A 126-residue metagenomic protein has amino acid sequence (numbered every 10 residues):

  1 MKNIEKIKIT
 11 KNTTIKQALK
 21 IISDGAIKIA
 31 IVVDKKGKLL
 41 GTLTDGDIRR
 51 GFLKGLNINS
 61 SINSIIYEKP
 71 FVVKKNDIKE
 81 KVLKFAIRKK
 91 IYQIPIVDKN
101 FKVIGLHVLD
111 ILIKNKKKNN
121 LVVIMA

Functional and structural regions predicted by a protein language model:
M1-I7, S60-P70, V122-M125: Bateman (tandem CBS) regulatory domains
I7-I27, V33, F52, V72-I91 (+1 more regions): The conserved cystathionine-beta-synthase
T13, L43, S60, D77 (+1 more regions): Short beta-to-alpha loop/turn elements within the nucleotide-binding domains of ABC transporters
D24, I31, L39-L53, Y92-P95 (+1 more regions): Short beta->alpha transition motifs characteristic of CBS
V32-V33, G55, N59-N63, I96-V97: Catalytic cores of nucleotide-enabled group-transfer and carboxylate-activating enzymes in metabolic and assembly-line
L53-K54, Y67: Phosphate-coordinating loops and pocket residues in cytosolic domains that bind phosphorylated ligands
I62-N76, I96-G105, I113: Non-catalytic interface/linker regions that flank or bridge core catalytic/transmembrane domains
D110-I111, K117-A126: N-terminal nucleotide-binding beta1-loop-alpha1 segment
